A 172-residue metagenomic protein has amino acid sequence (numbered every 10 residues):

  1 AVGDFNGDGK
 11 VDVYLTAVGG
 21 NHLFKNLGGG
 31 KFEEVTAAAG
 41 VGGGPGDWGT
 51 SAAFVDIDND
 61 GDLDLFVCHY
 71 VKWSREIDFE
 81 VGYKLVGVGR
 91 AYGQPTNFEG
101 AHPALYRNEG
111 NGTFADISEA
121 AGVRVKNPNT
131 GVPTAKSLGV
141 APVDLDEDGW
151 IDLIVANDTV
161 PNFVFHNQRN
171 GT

Functional and structural regions predicted by a protein language model:
A1-T172: Acidic, glycine/proline-rich Ca2+-coordinating loop motifs
